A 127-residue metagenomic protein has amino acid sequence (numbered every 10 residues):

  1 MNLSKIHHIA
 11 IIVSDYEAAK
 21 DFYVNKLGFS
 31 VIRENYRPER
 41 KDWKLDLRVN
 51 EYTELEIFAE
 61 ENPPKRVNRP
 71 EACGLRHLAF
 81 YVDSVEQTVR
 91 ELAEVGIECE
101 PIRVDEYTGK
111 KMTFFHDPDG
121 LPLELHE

Functional and structural regions predicted by a protein language model:
M1-A18, L75-L78: N-terminal beta-strand motif that seeds the catalytic metal site of vicinal oxygen chelate
M1-N2, N35, D46, V89-E127: Vicinal oxygen chelate
I12-E54, E94: Core segments of cupin and vicinal oxygen chelate
F22, E86-E91: Short amphipathic alpha-helices within nucleic acid-binding modules
I32-E34, R40-W43, N62-N68, P101: A short, acidic/glycine-rich surface segment
K41, G74, G109: Exposed loop/turn and edge beta-strand positions of beta-sandwich/beta-sheet ligand-binding modules
N50-E54, N62-P63, V85: Short, charged/polar surface micro-motifs in flexible loops or helix N-caps
E71-G74, L78-E86: Mid-chain, well-packed structural core segment of small domains
